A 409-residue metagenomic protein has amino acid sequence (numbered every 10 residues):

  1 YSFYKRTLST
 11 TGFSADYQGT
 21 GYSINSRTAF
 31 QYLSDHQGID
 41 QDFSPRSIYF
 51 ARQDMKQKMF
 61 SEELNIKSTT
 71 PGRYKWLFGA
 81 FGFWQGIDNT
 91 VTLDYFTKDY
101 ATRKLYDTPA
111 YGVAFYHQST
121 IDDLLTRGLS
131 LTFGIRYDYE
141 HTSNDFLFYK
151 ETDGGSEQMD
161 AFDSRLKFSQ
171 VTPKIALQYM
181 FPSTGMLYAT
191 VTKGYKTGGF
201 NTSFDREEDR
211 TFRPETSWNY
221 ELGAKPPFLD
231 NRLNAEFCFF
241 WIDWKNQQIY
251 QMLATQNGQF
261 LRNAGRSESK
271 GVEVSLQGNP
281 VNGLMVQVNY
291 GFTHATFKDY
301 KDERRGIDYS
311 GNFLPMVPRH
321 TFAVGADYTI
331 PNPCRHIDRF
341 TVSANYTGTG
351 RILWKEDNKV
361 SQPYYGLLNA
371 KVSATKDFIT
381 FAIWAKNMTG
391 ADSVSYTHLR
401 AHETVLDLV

Functional and structural regions predicted by a protein language model:
Y1, S47-Q53, S61, L93-Y106 (+6 more regions): Extracellular loop and loop/strand-boundary signature of outer-membrane beta-barrel proteins
Y1-W76, F83-W84, N234: Outer-membrane beta-barrel domain signature, strongest for Gram-negative TonB-dependent receptors and also present
F13-Y17, E62-S68, F115-I121, I175-Y179 (+7 more regions): Residues on the lipid-exposed face of transmembrane beta-strands in outer-membrane beta-barrel proteins
S14-D42, M180, G185-K196, T211-K270 (+3 more regions): Membrane-embedded beta-barrel scaffold of Gram-negative outer-membrane proteins
G21-I24, R73-W76, R127-L131, T184-L187 (+4 more regions): Repeated loop/turn-to-beta-strand initiation elements of outer-membrane beta-barrel proteins
I66-T69, F81-F83, T108-I242, D327-Y328 (+1 more regions): Structural signature of Gram-negative outer-membrane beta-barrels, strongest in the C-terminal barrel of TonB-dependent
K67, K75-L77, L125, L131 (+2 more regions): Gram-negative outer-membrane beta-barrel transporters
D243, V286, T347-K355, S373-R400 (+1 more regions): C-terminal beta-signal and adjacent terminal beta-strands/loops of Gram-negative outer-membrane beta-barrel proteins
